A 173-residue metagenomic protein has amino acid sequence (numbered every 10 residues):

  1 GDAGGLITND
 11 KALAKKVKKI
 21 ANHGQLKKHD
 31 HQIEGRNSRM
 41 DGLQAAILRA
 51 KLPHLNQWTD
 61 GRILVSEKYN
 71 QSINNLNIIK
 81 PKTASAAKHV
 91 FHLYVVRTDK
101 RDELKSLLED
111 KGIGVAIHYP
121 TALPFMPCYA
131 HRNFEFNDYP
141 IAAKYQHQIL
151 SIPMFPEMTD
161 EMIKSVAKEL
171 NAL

Functional and structural regions predicted by a protein language model:
G1-L6: Glycine-rich phosphate-binding loop of ATP-grasp-fold ATP-dependent ligases
N9-L173: PLP-dependent aminotransferase class I/II
